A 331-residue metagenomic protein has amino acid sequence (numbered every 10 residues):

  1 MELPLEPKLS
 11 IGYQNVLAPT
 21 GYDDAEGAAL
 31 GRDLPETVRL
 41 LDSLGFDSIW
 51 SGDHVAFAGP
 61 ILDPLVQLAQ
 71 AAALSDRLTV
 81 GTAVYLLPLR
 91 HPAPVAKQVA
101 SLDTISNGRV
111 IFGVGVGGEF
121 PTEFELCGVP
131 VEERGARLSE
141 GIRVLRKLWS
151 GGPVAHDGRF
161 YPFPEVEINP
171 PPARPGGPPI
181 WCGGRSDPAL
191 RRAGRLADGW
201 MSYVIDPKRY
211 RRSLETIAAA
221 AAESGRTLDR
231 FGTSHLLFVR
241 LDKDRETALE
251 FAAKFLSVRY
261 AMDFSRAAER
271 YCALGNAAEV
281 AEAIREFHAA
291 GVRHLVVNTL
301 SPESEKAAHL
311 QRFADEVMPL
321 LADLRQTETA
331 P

Functional and structural regions predicted by a protein language model:
M1-A25, G118-T122, R159-G177, R245-R270: N-terminal small/glycine-rich loop or linker at the start of catalytic domains across soluble metabolic enzymes
M1-L74, P178, L300-E303: N-terminal beta1-alpha1-beta2 module of alpha/beta enzyme domains
L3-P4, D42-S43, L68-R77, V99 (+4 more regions): Acidic (Asp/Glu)-rich catalytic clusters
E6-A29, P88-A155, Y203-V204, K208-R212 (+1 more regions): Flexible, glycine-rich active-site loops centered on histidine and acidic residues that chelate a metal or position
L9-N15, I49-S51, V80-T82, V110-V114 (+4 more regions): Hydrophobic faces of well-ordered beta-strands that scaffold small-molecule active sites in alpha/beta enzyme cores
N15-R32, Y85-P92, P175-R185, A267-A278: Active-site mouth loops of central-metabolism enzymes
G27-L41, Q98, C182-R192, N276-E286: Short, acidic/polar
L41, G45, A71, L102 (+9 more regions): Conserved, mostly hydrophobic/aromatic
